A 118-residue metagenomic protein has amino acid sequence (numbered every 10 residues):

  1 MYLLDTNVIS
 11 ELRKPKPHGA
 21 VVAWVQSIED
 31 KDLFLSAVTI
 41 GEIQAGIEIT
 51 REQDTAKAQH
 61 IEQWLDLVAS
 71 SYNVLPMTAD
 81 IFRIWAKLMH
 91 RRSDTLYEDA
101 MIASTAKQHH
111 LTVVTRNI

Functional and structural regions predicted by a protein language model:
M1-L35, T39, I49-Q63: Short, well-structured N-terminal submotif of metal-dependent ribonuclease cores
Y2, E29-F34, V68-L75, T112: Short loop->beta-strand "edge-of-pocket" segments that line small-molecule binding or catalytic clefts across diverse
D5, S36, T95-L96, N117-I118: Histidine- and aromatic-rich ligand-binding microenvironments
D5-T6, I43, L65, W85 (+1 more regions): Generic structural signal for small/hydrophobic residues in well-ordered secondary structure, especially within
I9-S10, G41-Q44, L75: Nucleotide phosphate-binding site architecture
A37-V38, Q44, S104: Structural recognition of an alpha-helix C-terminal capping motif at a helix-to-coil junction
S71-R116: Active-site neighborhoods of divalent-metal-dependent phosphate/nucleic-acid chemistry enzymes
